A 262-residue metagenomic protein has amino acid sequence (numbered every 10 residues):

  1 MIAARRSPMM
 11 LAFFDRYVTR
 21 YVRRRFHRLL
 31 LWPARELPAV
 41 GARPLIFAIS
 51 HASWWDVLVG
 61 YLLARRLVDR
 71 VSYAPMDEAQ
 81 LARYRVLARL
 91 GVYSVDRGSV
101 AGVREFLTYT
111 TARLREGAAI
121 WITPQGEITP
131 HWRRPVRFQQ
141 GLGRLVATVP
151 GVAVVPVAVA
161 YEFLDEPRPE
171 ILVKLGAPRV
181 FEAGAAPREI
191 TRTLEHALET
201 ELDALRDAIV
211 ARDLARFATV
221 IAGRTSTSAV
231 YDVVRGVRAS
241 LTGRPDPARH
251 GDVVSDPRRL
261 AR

Functional and structural regions predicted by a protein language model:
I2-R6, R43, R104-R262: Non-catalytic C-terminal accessory region of glycerolipid acyltransferases and related lyso-lipid remodeling enzymes
L11-H51: Helix-to-loop junction immediately C-terminal to a conserved catalytic motif
D15, L81-R83, E166: Short, glycine/polar-rich helix-capping loops at beta-to-alpha or helix-loop-helix junctions that flank or form
Y21-R28, H51, D96-A101, H131-R134: Short, flexible loop segments at the rims of nucleotide/cofactor-binding pockets, characterized by
R23-F26, D69, L87-R89, V149: Short, well-ordered coil/turn elements that cap or connect secondary structure elements
L31, A74, V92-S94, V154 (+1 more regions): Conserved beta-strand scaffold positions in the cores of enzyme catalytic domains, especially in NTP/NDP-utilizing
R35, E78, D96-G98, A158 (+1 more regions): Residues at the C-termini of beta-strands that transition into short coil/loop
G41-V100: Catalytic core of membrane glycerolipid acyltransferases/transacylases, capturing the structured, soluble-facing
